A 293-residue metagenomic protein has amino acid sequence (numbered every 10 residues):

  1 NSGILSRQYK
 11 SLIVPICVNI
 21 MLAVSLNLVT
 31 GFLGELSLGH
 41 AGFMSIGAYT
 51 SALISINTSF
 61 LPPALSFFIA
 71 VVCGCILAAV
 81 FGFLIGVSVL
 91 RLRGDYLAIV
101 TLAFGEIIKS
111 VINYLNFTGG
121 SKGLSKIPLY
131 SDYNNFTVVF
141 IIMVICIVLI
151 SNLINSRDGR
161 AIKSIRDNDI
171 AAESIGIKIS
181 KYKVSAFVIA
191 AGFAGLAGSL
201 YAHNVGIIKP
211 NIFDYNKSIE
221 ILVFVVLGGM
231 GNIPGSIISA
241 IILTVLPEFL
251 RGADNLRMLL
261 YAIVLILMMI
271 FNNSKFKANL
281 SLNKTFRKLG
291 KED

Functional and structural regions predicted by a protein language model:
N1-D293: Transmembrane alpha-helices and adjacent helix-loop boundaries
